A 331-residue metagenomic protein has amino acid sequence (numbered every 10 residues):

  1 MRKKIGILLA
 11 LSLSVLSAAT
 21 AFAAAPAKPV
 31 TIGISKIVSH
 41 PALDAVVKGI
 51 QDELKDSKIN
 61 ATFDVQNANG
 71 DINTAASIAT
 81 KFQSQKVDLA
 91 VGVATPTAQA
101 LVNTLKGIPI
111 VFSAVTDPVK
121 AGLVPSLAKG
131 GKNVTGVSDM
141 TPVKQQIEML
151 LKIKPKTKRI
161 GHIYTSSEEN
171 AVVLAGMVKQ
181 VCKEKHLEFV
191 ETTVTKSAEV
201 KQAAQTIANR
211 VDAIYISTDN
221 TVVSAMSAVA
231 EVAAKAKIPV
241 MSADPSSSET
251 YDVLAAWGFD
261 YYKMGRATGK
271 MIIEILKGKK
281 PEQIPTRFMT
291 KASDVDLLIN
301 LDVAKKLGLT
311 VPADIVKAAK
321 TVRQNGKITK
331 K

Functional and structural regions predicted by a protein language model:
M1-L9: Bacterial N-terminal signal peptides that target proteins for export
K4, A23-K331: Short hydrophobic alpha-helices and adjacent helix-cap/hinge residues
A10-S17: Bacterial N-terminal signal peptides
